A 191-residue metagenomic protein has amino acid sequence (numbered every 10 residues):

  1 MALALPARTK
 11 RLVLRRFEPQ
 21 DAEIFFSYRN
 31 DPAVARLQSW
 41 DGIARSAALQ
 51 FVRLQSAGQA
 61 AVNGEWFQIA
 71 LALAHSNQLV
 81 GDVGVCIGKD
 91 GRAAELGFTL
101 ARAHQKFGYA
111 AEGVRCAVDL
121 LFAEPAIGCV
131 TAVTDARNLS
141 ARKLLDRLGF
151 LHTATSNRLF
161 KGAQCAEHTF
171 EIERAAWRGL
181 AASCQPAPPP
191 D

Functional and structural regions predicted by a protein language model:
M1-R36, R53, Q68-D191: Acyl-donor (CoA/ACP) binding surface of acyl/acetyltransferases
A35-I43: A short gly/proline-enriched turn/hairpin at secondary-structure junctions
Q59-G64: Short loop/turn motifs at secondary-structure junctions and domain boundaries
